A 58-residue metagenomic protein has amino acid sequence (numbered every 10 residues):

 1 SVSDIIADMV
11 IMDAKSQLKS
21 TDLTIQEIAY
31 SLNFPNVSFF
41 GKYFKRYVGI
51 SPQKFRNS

Functional and structural regions predicted by a protein language model:
S1-P35, N57-S58: Terminal helix-turn-helix DNA-binding modules in bacterial transcription factors
F39: C2H2 zinc-finger recognition helix
K42-S58: …primarily DNA-binding HTH/wHTH and HhH modules…
